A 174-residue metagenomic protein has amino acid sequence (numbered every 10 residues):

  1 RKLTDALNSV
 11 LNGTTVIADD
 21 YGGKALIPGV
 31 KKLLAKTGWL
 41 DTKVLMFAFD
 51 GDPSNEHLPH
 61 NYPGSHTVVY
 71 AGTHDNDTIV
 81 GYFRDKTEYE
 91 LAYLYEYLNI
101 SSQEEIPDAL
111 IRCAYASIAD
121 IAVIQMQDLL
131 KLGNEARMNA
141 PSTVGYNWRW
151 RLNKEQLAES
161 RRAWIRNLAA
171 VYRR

Functional and structural regions predicted by a protein language model:
R1-R174: Catalytic cores of glycan-processing enzymes that make or break glycosidic bonds
